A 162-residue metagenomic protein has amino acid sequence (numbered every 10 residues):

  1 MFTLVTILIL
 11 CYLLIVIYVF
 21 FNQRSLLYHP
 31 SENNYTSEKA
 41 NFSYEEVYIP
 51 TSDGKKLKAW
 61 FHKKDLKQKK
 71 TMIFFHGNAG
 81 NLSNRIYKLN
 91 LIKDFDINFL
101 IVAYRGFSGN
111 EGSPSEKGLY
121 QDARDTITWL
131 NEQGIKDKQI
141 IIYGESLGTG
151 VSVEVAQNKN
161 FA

Functional and structural regions predicted by a protein language model:
M1-T6: Feature marks short, highly hydrophobic, charge-poor N-terminal signal-anchor/signal peptide-like helices that anchor
L8-P50: An N-terminal hydrophobic leader/cap segment in hydrolases
A40-N41, D65-K67, G134: Short, flexible hinge/linker loops that cap or flank conserved catalytic cores
S52-W129, K138, T149-G150: Membrane-embedded segments
I92, V155-A156: Aromatic pocket-lining residues of Rossmann-like dinucleotide-binding sites
G134-S146: Alpha/beta-hydrolase fold nucleophile elbow
G144-E154: Glycine-rich nucleophile elbow surrounding the catalytic serine of serine-hydrolase chemistry
N160-A162: A conserved short beta-strand
